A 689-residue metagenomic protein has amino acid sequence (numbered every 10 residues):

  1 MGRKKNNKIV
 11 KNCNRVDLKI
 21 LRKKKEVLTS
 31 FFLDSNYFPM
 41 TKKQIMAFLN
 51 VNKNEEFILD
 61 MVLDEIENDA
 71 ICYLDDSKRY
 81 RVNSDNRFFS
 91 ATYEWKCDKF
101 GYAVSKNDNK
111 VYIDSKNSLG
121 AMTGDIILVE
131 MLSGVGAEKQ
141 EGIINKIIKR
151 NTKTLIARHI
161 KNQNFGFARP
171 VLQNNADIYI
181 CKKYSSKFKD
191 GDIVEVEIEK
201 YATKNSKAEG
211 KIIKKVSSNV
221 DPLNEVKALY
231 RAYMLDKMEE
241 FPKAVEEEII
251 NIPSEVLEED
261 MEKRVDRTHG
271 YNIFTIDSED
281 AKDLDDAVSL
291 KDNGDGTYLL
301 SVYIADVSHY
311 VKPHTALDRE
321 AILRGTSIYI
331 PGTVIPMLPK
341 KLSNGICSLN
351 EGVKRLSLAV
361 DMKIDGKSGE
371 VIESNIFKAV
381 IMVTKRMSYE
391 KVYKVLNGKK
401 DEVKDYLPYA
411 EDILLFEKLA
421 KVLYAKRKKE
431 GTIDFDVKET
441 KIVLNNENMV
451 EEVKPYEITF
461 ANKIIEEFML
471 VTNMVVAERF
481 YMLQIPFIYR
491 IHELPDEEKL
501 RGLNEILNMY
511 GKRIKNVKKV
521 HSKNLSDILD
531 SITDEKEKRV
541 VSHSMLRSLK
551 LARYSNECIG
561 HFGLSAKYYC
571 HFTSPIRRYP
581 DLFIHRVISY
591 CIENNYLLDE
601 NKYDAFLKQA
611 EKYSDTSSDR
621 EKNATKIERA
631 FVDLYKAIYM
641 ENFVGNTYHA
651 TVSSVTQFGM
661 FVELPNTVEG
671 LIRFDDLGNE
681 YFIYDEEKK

Functional and structural regions predicted by a protein language model:
G2-I304, S308-V353, K391, I638 (+1 more regions): Charge-lined substrate channels and their catalytic hotspots, especially those that engage the 3′ end of RNA
A47, E195, K200-A202, P222 (+1 more regions): Electropositive polyanion-binding surfaces
